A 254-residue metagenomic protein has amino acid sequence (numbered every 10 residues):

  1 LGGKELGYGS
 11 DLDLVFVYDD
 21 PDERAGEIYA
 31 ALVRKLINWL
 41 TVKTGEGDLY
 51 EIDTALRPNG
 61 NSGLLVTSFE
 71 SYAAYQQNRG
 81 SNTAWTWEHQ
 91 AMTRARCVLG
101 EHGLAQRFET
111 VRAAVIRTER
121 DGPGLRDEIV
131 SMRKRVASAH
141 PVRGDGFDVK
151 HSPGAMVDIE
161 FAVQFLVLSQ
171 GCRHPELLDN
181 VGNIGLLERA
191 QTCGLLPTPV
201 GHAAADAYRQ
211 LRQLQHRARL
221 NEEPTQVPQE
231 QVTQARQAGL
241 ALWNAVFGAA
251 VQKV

Functional and structural regions predicted by a protein language model:
L1-V254: A nucleotide- and high-energy phosphate-metabolite-utilizing enzyme signature
